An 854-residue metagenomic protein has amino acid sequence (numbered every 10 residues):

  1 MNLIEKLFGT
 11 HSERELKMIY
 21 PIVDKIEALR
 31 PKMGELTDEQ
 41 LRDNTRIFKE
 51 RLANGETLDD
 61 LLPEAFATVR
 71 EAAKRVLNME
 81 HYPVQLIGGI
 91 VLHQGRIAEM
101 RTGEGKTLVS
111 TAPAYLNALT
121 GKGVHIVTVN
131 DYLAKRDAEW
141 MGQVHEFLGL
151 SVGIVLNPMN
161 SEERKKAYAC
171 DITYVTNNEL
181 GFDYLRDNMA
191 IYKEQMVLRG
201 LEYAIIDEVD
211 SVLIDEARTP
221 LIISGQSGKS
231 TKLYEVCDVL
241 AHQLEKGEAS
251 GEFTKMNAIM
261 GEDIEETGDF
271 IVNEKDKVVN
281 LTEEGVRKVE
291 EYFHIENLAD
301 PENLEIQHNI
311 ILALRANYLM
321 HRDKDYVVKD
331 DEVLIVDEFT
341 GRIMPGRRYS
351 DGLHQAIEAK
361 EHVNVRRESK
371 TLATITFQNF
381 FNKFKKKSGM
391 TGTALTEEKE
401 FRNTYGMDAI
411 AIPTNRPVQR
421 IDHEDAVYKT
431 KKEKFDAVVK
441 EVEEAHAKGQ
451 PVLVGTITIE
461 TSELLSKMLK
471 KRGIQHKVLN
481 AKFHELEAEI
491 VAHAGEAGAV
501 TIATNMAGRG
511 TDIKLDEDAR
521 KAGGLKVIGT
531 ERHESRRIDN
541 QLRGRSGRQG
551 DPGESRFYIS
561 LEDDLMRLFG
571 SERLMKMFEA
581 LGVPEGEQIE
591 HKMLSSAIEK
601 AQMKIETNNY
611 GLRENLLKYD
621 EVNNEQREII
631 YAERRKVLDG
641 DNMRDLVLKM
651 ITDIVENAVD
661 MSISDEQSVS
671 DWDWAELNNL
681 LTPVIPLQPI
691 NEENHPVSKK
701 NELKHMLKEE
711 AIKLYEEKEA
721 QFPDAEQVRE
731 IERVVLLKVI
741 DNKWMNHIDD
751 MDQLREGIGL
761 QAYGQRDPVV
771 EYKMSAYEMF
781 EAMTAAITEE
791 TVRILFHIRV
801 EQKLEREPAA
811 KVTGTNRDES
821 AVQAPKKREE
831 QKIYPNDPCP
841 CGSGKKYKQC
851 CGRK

Functional and structural regions predicted by a protein language model:
M1-G582, Y631-A632, L648-K649, D653: Conserved P-loop NTPase motor core
V91, C839-P840: Short alpha-helical segment immediately N-terminal to, or the first helix within, an HTH/HTH-like DNA-binding domain
Y326-L334, T340-R347, Q549-G550, F557 (+2 more regions): Extended, charged helical/alpha-beta scaffold domains that provide interaction surfaces
H446, K832-I833: Short, flexible hinge/linker loops that cap or flank conserved catalytic cores
K448-S462, D639-G640, E692-P696, P840: Short, Lys/Glu-rich amphipathic helical modules
V454, I502, W744, F780 (+2 more regions): Hydrophobic, well-ordered secondary-structure elements that form the walls of internal hydrophobic environments
M468-K470, P835-P838: Membrane-interface amphipathic helices and adjacent TM-edge segments
Y834-D837, S843-K846: Short metal-coordination and nucleic-acid-contact micro-motifs, chiefly zinc-binding Cys/His arrays
